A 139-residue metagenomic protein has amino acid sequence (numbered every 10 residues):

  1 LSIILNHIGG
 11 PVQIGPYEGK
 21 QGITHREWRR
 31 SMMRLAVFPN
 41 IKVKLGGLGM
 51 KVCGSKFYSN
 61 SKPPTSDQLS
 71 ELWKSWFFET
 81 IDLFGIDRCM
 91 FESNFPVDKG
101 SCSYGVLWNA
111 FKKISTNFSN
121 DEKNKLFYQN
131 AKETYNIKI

Functional and structural regions predicted by a protein language model:
L1-M90: Catalytic pocket-lining loop regions of alpha/beta-barrel enzymes, especially the amidohydrolase/enolase/GH5 lineages
G10, F95-V97: Short, glycine/acidic-enriched loop or turn micro-motifs at the edges of active sites
S75-E79, L83-M90, V97-I139: Mid-to-C-terminal alpha-helical segments outside catalytic/metal-binding sites
